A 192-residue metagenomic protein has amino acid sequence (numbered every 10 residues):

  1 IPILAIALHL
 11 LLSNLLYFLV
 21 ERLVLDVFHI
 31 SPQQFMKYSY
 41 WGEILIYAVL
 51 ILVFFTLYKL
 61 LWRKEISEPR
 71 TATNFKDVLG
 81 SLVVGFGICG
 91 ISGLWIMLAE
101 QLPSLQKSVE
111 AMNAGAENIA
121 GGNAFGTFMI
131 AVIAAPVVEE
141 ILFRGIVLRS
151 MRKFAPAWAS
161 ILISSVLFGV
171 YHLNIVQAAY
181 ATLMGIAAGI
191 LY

Functional and structural regions predicted by a protein language model:
I1-F86, G90-G93: N-terminal, membrane-interfacial amphipathic/helix-forming hydrophobic leader that caps and precedes the first
A5-A7, V20, V24-V27, V49 (+11 more regions): Extended aliphatic helical segments
S13, E43, Y47, V53-F54 (+5 more regions): Aromatic-residue detector
L16, V20-F28, L61-P69, A99-K107 (+6 more regions): Membrane-interfacial segments
H29-Y38, I66-A135, R149, K153: Juxtamembrane helix-loop-helix connectors linking adjacent transmembrane helices in multi-pass membrane enzymes
N123-Y192: Transmembrane helix-loop-helix hairpins at the membrane interface of multi-pass integral membrane proteins
